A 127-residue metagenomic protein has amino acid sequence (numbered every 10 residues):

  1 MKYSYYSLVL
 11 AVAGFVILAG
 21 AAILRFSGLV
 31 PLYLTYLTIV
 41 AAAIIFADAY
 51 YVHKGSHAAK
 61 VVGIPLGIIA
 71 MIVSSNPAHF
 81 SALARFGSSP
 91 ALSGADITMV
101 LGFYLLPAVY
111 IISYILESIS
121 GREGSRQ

Functional and structural regions predicted by a protein language model:
K2-V9, G20-A41: Transmembrane alpha-helix entry/boundary detector in multi-pass membrane proteins
Y3, F103-S125: Membrane-water interface at the C-terminal end of transmembrane alpha helices
I23-L24, I69-S81: C-terminal TM-helix exit segments that contain a strictly Trp-centered aromatic cap at the helix terminus
F26-L29, H53-H57, H79-F86, S118-R126: Transmembrane helix-loop junctions in multipass membrane proteins, especially transporters and channels
L32-I45, A95-Y104: Alpha-helical transmembrane segments of polytopic membrane proteins
A41-H57: Canonical alpha-helical transmembrane segments
V52-M71: Loop-to-transmembrane helix junctions at the membrane interface
N76-T98: Interfacial non-cytosolic loop connecting adjacent transmembrane helices
